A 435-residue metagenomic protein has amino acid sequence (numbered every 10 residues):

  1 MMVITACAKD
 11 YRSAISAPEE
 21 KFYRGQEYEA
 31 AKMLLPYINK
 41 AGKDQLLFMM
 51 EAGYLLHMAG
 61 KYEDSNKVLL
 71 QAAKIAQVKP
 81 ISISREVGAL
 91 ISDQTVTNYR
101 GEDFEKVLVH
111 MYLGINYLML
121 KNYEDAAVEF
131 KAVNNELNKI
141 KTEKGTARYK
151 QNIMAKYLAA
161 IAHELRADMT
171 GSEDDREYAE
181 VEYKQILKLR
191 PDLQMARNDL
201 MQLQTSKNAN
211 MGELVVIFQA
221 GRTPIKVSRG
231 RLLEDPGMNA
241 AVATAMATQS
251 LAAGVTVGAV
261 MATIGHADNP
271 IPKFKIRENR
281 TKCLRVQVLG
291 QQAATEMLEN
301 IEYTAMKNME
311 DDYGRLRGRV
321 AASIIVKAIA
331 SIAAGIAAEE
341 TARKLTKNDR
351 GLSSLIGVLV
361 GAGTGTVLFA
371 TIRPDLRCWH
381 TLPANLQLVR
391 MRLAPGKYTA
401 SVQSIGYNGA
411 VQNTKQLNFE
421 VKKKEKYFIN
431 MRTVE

Functional and structural regions predicted by a protein language model:
V3-E29, P36-I38: Bacterial Sec signal peptide processing site at the extreme N-terminus
A31-N39, Q71-I81, A132-T142, E180-K188: Amphipathic alpha-helical segments of tetratricopeptide repeats
P36-K43, Q77-G101, N138-Y149: Flexible helix-coil transition and linker loops at the boundaries of alpha-helical arrays
Q202-E435: Short loop/turn and low-complexity linker motifs enriched in small/turn-promoting residues
